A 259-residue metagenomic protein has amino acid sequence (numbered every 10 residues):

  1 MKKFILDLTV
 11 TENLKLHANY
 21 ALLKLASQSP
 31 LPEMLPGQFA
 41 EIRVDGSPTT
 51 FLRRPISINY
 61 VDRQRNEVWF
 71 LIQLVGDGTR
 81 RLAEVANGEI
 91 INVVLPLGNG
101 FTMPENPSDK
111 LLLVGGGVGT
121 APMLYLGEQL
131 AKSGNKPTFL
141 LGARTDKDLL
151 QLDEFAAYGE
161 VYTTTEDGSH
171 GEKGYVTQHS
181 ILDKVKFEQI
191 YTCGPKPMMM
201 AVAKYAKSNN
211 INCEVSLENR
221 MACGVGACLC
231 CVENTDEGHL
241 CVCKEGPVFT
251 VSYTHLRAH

Functional and structural regions predicted by a protein language model:
K2-N87: Ferredoxin-reductase
D45-S47, P96, D236: Short, surface-exposed secondary-structure boundary micro-motifs
D77-E218: FNR/FR-type flavoprotein reductase catalytic core
N219-E245: Local cysteine-cluster metal-coordination motifs and their immediate loop/turn environment, predominantly Fe-S cluster
P247-F249: C-terminal beta-strand edge segments of enzyme domains
T254-H259: Conserved small/polar residues in nucleotide/adenosyl-binding loops
